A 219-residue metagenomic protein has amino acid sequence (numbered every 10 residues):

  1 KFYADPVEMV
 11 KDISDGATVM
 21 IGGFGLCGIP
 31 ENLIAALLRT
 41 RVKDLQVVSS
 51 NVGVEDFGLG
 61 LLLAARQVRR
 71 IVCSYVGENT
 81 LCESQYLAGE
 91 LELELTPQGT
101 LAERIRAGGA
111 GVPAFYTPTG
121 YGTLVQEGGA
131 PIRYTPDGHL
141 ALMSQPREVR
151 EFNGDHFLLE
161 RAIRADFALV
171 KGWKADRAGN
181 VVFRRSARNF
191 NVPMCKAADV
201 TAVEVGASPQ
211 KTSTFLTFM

Functional and structural regions predicted by a protein language model:
K1-M219: Conserved alpha/beta enzyme-core scaffold
